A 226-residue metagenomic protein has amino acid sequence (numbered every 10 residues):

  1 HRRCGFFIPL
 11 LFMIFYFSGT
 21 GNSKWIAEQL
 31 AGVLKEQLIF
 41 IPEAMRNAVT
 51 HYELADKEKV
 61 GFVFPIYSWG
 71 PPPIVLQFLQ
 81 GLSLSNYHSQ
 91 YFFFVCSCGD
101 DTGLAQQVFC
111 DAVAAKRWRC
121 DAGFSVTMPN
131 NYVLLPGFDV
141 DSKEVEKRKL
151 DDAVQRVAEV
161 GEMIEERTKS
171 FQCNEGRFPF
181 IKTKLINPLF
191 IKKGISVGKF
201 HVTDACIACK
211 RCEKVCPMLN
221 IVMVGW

Functional and structural regions predicted by a protein language model:
L10-L11: Leucine-biased recognition of intrinsically disordered, low-complexity hydrophobic segments
I14, S18-M45, H51-K193: FMN-binding flavodoxin-like domain, especially the glycine-rich phosphate-binding loop
I186-K210: Charge-patterned, long linear interaction tracts outside catalytic cores
H201-V202, I207-W226: Iron-sulfur cluster-binding cysteine motifs and their immediate structural context in ferredoxin-like electron-transfer
